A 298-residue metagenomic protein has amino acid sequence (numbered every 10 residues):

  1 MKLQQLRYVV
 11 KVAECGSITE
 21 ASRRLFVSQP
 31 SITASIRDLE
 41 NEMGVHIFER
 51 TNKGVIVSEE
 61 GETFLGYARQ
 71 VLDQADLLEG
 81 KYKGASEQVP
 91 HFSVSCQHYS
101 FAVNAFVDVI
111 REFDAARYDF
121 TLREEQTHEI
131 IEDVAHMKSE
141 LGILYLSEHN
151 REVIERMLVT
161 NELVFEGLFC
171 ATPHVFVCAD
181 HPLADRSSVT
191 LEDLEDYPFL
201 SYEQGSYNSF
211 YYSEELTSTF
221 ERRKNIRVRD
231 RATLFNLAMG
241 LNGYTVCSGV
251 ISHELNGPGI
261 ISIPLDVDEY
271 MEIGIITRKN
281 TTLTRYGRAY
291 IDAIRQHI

Functional and structural regions predicted by a protein language model:
V10-S28: Short helix-boundary/capping micro-motifs
E40-V57: A short LG(V/I)-centered, amphipathic sequence patch enriched for acidic residue(s) preceding the LG motif
E42-M43, F64-S86, Y290: Alpha-helical linker/hinge and terminal dimerization helices associated with HTH transcriptional regulators
V89-V153: Central regulatory/effector-binding core of bacterial HTH transcription factors
A102-D108, R151, S187, L191 (+2 more regions): Secondary-structure junction motif
A135-S139, Y145, Q204-I261: Hydrophobic hinge/microswitch elements
M157-P173, V177-F199: Flexible hinge/capping segments at coil-to-helix
V159-E166, A171-T172, A232-T282: Beta-alpha-beta core module
